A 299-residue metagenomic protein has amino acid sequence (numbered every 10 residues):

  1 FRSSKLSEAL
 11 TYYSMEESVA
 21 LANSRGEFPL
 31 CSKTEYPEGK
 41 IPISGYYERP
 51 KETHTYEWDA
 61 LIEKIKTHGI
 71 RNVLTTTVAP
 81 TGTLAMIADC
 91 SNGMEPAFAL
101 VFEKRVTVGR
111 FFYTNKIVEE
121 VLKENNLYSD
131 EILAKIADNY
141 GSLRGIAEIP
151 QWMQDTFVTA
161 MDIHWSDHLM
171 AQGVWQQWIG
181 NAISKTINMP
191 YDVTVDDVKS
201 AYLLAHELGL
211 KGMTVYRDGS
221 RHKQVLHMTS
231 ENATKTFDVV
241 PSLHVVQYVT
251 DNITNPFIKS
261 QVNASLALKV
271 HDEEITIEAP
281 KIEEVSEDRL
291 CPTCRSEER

Functional and structural regions predicted by a protein language model:
F1-G39: Extended, well-ordered alpha-helical scaffold/bundle regions in very large, multi-domain proteins
N23, E27, P50-T55, K64-R71 (+3 more regions): Catalytic alpha/beta core of large soluble enzyme barrels
E35-T55: Short, compositionally biased leader-like segments
A60: Cofactor-pocket helix-loop regions in the catalytic cores of large enzyme subunits
E283: Residue-level marker of regulatory loop/turn positions in helix-turn-helix DNA-binding domains and in histidine
